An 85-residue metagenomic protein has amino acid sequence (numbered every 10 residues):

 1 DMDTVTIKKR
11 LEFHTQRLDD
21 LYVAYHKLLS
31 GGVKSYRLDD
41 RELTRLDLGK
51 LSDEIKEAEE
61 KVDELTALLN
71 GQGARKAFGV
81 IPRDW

Functional and structural regions predicted by a protein language model:
D1-D19, G49: Short, charge/polar-rich alpha-helical segments
D1-V5, Y36, W85: Short, charge-rich amphipathic alpha-helices with coiled-coil/heptad character
D3-V5, L43, K56: Intrinsically disordered/low-complexity terminal segments and short unstructured peptides
Q16-S35: Short acidic, Pro/Gly- and aromatic-enriched capping/linker segments at domain boundaries
Y22-Y25, R45-N70: Amphipathic alpha-helical coiled-coil segments
D63-W85: Long amphipathic alpha-helical coiled-coil segments
